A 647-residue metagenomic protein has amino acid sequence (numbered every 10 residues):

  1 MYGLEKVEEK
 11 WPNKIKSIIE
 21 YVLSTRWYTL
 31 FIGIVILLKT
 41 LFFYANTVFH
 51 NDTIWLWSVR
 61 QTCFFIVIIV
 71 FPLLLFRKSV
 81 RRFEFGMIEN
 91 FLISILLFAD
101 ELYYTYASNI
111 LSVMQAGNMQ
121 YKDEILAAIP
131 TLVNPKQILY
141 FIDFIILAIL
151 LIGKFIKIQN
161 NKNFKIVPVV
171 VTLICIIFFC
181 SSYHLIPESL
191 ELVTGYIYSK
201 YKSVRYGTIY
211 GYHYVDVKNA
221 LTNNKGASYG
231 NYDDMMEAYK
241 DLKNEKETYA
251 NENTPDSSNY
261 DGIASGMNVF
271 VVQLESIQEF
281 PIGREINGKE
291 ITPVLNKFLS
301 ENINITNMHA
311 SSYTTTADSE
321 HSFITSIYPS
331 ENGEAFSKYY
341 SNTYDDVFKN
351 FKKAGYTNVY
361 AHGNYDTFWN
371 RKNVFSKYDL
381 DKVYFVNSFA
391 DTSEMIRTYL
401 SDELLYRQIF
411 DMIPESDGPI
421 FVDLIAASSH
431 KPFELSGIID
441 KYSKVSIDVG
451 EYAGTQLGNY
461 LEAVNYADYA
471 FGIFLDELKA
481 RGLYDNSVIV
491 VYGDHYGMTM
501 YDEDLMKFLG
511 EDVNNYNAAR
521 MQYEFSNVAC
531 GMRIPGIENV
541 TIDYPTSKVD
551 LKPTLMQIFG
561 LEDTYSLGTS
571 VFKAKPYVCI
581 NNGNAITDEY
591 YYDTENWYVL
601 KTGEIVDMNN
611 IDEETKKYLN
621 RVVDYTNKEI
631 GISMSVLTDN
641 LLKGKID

Functional and structural regions predicted by a protein language model:
Y2-V217: Transmembrane and membrane-interface helices of multi-pass, inner-membrane envelope-modifying transferases
T25-R26, R77, K157, H184 (+5 more regions): Short, flexible coil/linker elements and helix-boundary hinge sites characteristic of intrinsically disordered
L102-Q115, N134, L221-S228, D346 (+4 more regions): A diffuse structural propensity rather than consistent per-protein peaks
S181-G266: Membrane-interface segments at or immediately adjacent to transmembrane helices that form the boundary between
K240-D647: Solvent-exposed soluble domains appended to multi-pass membrane proteins
